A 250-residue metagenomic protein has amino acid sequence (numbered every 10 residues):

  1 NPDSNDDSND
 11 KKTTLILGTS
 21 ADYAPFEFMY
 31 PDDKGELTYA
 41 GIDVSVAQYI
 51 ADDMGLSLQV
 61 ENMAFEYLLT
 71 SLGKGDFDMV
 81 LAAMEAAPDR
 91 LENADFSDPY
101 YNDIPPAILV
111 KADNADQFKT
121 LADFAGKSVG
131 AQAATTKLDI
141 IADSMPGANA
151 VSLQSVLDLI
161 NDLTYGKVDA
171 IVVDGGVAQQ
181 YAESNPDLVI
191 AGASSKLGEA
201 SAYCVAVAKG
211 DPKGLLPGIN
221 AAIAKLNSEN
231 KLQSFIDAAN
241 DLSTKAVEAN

Functional and structural regions predicted by a protein language model:
N1-T14, A246-N250: Short, low-complexity disordered leader/linker segments with a strong preference for bacterial N-terminal type II
K11-M84: Extracytoplasmic small-molecule ligand-binding "clamshell" domains of the periplasmic binding protein/Venus flytrap
L17, A21-A24, L37-D52, P105-D158 (+1 more regions): Bilobed "Venus flytrap"/periplasmic-binding protein-like clamshell domains and structurally analogous long
G55-S57, G73-A82, K127-S128, T164-V177 (+1 more regions): Alpha-to-beta junction loops
S57, T136-L153, V189-S194, A221-N250: Ligand-binding clefts/hinges and TM-proximal coupling segments of bilobed small-molecule sensing domains
S57-D123, S195-L197: Acidic, polar ligand-binding/catalytic clefts
E66-Y67, M84-N93, I140-D143, D169-A200: A ligand-binding cleft/hinge motif common to bilobed small-molecule-binding domains
A107-Q117, A200-A222: A bilobed periplasmic-binding-protein/Venus flytrap-type ligand-binding module shared by bacterial periplasmic
